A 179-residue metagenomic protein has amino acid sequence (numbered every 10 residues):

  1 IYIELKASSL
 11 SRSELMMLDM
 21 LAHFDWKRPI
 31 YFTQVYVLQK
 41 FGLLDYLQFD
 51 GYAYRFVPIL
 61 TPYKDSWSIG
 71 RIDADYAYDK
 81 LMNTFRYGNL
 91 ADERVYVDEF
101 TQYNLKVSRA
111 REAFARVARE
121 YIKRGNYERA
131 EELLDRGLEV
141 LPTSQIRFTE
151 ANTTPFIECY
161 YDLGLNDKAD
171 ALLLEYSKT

Functional and structural regions predicted by a protein language model:
I1-T179: ER/secretory pathway lumenal C-terminal domains and tails of membrane proteins involved in glycoprotein biogenesis
